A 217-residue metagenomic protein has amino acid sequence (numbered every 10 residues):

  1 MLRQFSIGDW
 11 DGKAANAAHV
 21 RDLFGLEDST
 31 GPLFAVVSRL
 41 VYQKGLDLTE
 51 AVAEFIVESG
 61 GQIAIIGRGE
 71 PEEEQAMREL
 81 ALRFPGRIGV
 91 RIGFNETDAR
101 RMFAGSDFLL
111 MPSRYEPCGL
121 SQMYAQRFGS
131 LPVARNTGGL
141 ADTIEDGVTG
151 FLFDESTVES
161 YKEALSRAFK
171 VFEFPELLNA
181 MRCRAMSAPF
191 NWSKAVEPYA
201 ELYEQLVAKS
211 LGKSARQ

Functional and structural regions predicted by a protein language model:
M1-Q217: Catalytic cores of carbohydrate-active enzymes across secretory and cytosolic contexts
